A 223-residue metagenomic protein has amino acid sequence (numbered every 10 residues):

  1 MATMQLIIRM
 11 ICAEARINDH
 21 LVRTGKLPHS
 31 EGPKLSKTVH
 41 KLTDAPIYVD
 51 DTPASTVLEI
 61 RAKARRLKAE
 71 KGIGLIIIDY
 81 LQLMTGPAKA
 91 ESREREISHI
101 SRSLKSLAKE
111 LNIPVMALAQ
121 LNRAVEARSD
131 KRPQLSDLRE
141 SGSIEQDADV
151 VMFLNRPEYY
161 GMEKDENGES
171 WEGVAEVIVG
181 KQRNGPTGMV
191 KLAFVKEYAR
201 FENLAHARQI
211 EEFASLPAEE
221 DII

Functional and structural regions predicted by a protein language model:
M1, L27, Y80-L81, Q120-L121 (+1 more regions): Short, ordered loop/turn segments at secondary-structure junctions
M1-G72, G86, V190, E212: Cytosolic-facing regulatory segments adjacent to core modules
Q5, T38, P46, D51 (+5 more regions): Conserved phosphate-chemistry cores used by DNA topoisomerases
Q5-L6, L83-P87, A124-A127: Short acidic/His/Gly/Ser-rich catalytic and metal-binding motifs that mark active-site loops of diverse hydrolases
I7, N18, Y48-D51, I77 (+4 more regions): Structured core elements
T38-Y48, L104-I113, A117, D147-D149: A structural motif corresponding to the C-terminal end of an alpha-helix and its immediate exit/capping segment
T56-L75, R102-L111, A124-I223: C-terminal regions of RecA-like/P-loop NTPase motor modules
I73-L118: Helical hairpin unit composed of two closely spaced alpha helices linked by a short loop
